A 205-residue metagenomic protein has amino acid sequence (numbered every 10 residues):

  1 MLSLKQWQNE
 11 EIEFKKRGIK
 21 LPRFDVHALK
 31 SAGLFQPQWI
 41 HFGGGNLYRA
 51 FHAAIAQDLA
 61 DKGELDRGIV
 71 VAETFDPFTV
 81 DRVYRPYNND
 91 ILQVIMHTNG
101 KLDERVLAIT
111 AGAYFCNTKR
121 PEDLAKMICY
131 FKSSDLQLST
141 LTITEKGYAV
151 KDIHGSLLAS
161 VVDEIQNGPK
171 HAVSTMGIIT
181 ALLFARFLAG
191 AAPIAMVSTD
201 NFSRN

Functional and structural regions predicted by a protein language model:
M1-N205: Non-transmembrane, aqueous-exposed alpha-helical and coiled segments at domain scale
